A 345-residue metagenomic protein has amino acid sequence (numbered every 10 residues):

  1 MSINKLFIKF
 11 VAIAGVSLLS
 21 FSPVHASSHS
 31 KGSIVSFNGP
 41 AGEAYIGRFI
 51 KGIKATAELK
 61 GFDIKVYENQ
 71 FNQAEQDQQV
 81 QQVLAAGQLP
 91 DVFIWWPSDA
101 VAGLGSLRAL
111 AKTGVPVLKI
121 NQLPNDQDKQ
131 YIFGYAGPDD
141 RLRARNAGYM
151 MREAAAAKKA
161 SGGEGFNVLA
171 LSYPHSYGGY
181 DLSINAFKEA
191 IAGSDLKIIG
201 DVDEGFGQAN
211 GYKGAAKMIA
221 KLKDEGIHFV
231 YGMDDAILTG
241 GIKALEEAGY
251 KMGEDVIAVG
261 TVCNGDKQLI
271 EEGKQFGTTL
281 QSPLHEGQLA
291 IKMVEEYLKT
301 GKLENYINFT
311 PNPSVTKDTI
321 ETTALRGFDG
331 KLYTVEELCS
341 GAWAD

Functional and structural regions predicted by a protein language model:
H29-G52, T56, K60, K65-Q81 (+3 more regions): Extracytoplasmic "Venus flytrap"
S30, A170-H175, I191, S282-D345: Hinge/cleft segment of the Venus flytrap/periplasmic-binding protein
Y45-K60, R143-A147, G178-K197, G214 (+2 more regions): Short, solvent-exposed amphipathic alpha-helices that sit in or adjacent to ligand/effector-binding or catalytic
E58-Q70, N167-A170, I191-A209: Short beta-strand elements in bilobed, periplasmic/extracellular small-molecule ligand-binding domains
Q70-N72, D77-D126, F133-P138, D235-T239: Beta-alpha junction/loop-to-helix N-cap segments that form part of ligand/metal-binding clefts
Q76, Y135-F166, G211-A215, V262-D266 (+1 more regions): Hydrophobic alpha-helical segments within soluble ligand-binding/sensing domains
D91-V115, A186-F187, G200, E204-L269: Hydrophobic alpha-helical
S106-L142, K158-N167, C263-F276: Flexible loop/hinge segments that line or gate small-molecule binding clefts
